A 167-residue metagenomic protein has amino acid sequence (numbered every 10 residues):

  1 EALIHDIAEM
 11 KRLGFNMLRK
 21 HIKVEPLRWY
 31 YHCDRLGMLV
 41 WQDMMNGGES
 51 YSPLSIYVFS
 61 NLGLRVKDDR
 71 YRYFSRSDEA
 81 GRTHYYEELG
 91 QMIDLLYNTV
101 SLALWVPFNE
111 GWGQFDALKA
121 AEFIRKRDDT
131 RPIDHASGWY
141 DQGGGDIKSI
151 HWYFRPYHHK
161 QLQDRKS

Functional and structural regions predicted by a protein language model:
I4: N-terminal active-site wall of soluble small-molecule enzyme domains
I7-E9, M17-S167: Substrate-binding/catalytic cleft of secreted carbohydrate-active enzymes, primarily glycoside hydrolases
L13: Metal- or metallocofactor-binding catalytic centers and their adjacent structured scaffolds across diverse enzyme
